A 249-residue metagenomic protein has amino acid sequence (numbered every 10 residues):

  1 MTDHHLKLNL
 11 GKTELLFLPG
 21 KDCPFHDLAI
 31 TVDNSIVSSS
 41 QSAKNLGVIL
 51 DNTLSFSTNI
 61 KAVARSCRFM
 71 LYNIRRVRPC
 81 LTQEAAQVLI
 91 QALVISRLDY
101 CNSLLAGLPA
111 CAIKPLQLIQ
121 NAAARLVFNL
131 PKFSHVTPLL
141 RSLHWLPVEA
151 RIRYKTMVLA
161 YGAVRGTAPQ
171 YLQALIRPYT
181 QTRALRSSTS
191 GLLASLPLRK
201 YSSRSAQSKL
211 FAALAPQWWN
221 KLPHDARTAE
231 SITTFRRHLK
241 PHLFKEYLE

Functional and structural regions predicted by a protein language model:
M1-E249: Hydrophobic/basic alpha-helical segments
